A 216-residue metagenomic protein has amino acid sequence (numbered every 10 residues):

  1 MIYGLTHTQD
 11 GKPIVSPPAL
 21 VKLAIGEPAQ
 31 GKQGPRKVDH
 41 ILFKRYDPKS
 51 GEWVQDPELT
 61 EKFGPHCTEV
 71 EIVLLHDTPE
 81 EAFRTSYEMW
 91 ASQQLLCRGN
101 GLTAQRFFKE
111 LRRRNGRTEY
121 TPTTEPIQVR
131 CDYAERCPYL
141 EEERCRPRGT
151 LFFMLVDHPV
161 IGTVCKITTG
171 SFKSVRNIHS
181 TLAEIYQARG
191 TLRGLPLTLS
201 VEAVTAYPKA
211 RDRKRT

Functional and structural regions predicted by a protein language model:
M1-H158, R211-R213: OB-fold ssDNA-binding interfaces and closely related basic DNA-contact patches used across DNA replication/repair
E135-T216: Extended serine/threonine-enriched, polar tracts that run as long, contiguous segments within proteins
